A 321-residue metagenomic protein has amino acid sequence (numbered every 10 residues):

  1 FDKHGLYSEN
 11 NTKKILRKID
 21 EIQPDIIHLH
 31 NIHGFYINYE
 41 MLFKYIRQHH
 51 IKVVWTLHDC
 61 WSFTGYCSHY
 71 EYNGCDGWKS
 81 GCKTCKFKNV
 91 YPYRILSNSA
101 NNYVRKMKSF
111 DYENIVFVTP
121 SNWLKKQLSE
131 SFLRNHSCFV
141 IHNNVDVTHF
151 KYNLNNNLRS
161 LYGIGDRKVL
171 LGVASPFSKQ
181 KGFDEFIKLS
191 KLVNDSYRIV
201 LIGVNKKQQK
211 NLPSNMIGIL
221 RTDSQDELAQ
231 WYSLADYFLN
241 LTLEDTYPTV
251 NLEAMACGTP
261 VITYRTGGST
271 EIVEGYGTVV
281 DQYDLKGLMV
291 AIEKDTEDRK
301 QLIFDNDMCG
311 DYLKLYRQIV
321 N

Functional and structural regions predicted by a protein language model:
V118, G163-K181, I187-S190: Conserved donor-binding/catalytic core segment of Leloir-type glycosyltransferases
K126-S129, V145-L161, Q209-N211: Acidic anion/phosphate-binding donor-loop and adjacent secondary structure in glycosyltransferase catalytic cores
K206-D226: Nucleotide-activated donor-binding/catalytic signature segment of Leloir-type glycosyltransferases, i.e., the conserved
Q230-A235: Short alpha-helical donor nucleotide-sugar binding micro-motif in glycosyltransferases
L243: Aromatic "clamp/platform" in nucleotide-sugar-dependent glycosyltransferases that forms part of the donor/acceptor
P260-T263: Short hydrophobic beta-strand element within catalytic cores of glycosyltransferases and related nucleotide-activated
T278-L285, E293-T296: Conserved acidic donor-binding segment of nucleotide-sugar-dependent glycosyltransferases
T296-N321: A charged, aromatic-enriched C-terminal amphipathic alpha-helix characteristic of glycosyltransferases across folds
